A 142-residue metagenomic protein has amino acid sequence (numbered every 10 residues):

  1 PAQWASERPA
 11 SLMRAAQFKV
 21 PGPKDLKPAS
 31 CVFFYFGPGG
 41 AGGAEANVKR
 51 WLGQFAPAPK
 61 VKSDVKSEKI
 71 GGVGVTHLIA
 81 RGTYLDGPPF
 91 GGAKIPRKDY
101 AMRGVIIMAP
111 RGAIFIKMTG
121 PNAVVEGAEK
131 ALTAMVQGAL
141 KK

Functional and structural regions predicted by a protein language model:
P1, F34-F36, I79-R81, A109 (+1 more regions): Active-site-proximal beta-strand/loop segments in catalytic clefts of secreted hydrolases
P1-P57: Secretory pathway targeting signatures of secreted, lumenal, and periplasmic proteins
W4, P110-K142: Surface-exposed amphipathic alpha-helical segments
A10-A15, V48-I107: Signature of long, low-cysteine stretches enriched in small and polar/charged residues
K19-K24, A80-T83, T119-P121: Secondary-structure transition/turn motif
P28-S30, V75, R111-F115: Glycine-rich, often proline-containing surface loops adjacent to acidic residues and nearby aromatics that form
P38-A41, G82-D86, A113, P121-V125: Solvent-exposed loop/turn segments at secondary-structure junctions within structured extracellular/periplasmic domains
G40-A44, D99, V125-E129: Solvent-exposed, acidic/flexible segments
